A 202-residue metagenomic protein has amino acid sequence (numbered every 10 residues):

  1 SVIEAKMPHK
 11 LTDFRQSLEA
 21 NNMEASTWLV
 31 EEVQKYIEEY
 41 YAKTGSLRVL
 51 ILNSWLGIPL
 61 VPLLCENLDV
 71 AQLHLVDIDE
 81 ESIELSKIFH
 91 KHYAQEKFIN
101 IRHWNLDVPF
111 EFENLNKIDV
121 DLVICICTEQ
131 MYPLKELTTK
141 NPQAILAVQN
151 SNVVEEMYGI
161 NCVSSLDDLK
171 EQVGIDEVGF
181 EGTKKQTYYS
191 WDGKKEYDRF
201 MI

Functional and structural regions predicted by a protein language model:
S1-G45: S-adenosyl-L-methionine
K43-G57: Conserved class I S-adenosyl-L-methionine
S46, D119-V120, Q143: Local beta-strand N-terminus motif with an aromatic residue
L56-V70: Conserved SAM-binding loop of SAM-dependent methyltransferases across substrates and taxa, primarily the Class I
A71-I78: Conserved SAM-binding motif I beta-strand of class I
E81-L122: S-adenosyl-L-methionine
I118-K135, N152: A short SAM/SAH-binding and catalytic strip from SAM-dependent methyltransferases
Y132-M201: C-terminal substrate-binding/active-site "lid" region of AdoMet-derived donor-dependent transferases
